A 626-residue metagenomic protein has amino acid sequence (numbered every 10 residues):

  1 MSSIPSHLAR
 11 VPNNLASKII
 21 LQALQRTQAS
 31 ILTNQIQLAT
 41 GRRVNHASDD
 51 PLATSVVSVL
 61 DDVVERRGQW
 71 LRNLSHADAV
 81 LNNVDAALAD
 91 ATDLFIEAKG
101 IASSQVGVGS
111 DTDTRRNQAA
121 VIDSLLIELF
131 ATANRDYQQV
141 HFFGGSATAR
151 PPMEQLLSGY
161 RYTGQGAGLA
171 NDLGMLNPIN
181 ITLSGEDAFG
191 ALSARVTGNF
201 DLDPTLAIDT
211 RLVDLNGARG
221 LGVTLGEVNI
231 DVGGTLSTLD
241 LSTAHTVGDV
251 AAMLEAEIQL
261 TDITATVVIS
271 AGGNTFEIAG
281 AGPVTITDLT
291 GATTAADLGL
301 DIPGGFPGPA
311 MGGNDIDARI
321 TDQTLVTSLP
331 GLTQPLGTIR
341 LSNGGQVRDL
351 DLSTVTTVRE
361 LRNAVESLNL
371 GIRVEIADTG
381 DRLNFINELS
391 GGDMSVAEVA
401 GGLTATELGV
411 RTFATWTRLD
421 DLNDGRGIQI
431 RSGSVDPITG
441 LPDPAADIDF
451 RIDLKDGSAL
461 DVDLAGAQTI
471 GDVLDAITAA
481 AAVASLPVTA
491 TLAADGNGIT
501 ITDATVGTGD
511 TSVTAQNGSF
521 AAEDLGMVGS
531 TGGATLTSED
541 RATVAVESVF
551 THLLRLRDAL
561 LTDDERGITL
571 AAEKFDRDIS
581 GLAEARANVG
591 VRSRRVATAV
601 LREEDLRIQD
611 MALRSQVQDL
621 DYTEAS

Functional and structural regions predicted by a protein language model:
M1-S158, I179, H245, D249 (+10 more regions): Amphipathic alpha-helical polymerization modules
G107-G109, T182-G222, E227-M253, E257-T261 (+11 more regions): Polar, low-complexity tracts enriched in small residues
Y137-Q139, N229-G233, D262-G344, G371-P437 (+2 more regions): Acidic, small/polar residue-enriched beta-strand/turn segments
R161-Y162, L169-D172, N180: Intrinsically disordered, low-complexity regulatory segments in eukaryotic proteins
G168-A170, L329, T439: A generic local secondary-structure boundary/capping motif
L176: Intrinsically disordered, low-complexity polar regions and short flexible loop motifs
G220-L225, G331-P335, L441-D447: Short, flexible loop/turn motifs enriched in small residues
